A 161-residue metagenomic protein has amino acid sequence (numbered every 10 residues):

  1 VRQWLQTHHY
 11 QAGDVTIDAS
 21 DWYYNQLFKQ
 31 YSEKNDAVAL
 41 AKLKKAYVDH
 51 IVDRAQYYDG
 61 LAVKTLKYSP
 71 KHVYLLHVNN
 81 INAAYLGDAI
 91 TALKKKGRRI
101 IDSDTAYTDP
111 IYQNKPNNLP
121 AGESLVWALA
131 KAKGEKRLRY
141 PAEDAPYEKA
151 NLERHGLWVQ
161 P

Functional and structural regions predicted by a protein language model:
V1-A106: Catalytic domains of cell-wall/extracellular-matrix polysaccharide-remodeling enzymes, centered on de-N-acetylation
D14, L66-Y68, V78-P161: C-terminal domain-boundary segment and adjacent tail
